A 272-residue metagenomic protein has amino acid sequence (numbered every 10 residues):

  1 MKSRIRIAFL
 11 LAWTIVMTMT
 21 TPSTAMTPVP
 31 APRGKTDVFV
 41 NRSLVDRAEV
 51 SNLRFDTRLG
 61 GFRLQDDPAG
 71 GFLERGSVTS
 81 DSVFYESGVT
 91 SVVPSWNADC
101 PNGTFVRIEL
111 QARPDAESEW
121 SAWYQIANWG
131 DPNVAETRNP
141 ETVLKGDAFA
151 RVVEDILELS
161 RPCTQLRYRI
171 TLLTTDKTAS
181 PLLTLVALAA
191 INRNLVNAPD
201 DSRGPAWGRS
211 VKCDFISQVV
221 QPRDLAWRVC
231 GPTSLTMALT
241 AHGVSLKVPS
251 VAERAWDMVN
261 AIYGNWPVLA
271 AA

Functional and structural regions predicted by a protein language model:
M1-F9: Bacterial N-terminal signal peptides that target proteins for export
A8-T20: Bacterial N-terminal signal peptides
P22-T24: Sec/Tat signal peptide C-region and signal peptidase I cleavage site
M26-S210: Beta-strand-rich ligand- or partner-binding modules with a strong bias toward extracellular/periplasmic carbohydrate
Q165, T171-I262: Active-site-adjacent structural segments surrounding the nucleophilic cysteine of cysteine proteases and isopeptidases
V259-A272: Predominantly the structural core of cysteine protease catalytic domains
